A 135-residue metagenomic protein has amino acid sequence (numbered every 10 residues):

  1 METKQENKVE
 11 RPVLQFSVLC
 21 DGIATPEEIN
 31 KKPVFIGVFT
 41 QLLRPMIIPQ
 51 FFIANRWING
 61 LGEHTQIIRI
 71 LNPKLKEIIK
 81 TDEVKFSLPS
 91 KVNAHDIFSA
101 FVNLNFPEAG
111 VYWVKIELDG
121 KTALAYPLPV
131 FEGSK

Functional and structural regions predicted by a protein language model:
E2-A109, W113-K135: Contiguous segments within soluble domain cores/interaction surfaces
